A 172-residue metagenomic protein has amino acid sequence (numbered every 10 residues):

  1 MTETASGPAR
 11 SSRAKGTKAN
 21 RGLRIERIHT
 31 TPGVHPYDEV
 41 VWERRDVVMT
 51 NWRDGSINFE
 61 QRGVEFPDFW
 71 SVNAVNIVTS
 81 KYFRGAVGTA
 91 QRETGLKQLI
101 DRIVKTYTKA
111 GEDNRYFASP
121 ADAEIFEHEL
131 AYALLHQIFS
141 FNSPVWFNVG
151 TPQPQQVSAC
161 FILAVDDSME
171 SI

Functional and structural regions predicted by a protein language model:
M1-I172: Extended catalytic cores of very large enzyme megasubunits
